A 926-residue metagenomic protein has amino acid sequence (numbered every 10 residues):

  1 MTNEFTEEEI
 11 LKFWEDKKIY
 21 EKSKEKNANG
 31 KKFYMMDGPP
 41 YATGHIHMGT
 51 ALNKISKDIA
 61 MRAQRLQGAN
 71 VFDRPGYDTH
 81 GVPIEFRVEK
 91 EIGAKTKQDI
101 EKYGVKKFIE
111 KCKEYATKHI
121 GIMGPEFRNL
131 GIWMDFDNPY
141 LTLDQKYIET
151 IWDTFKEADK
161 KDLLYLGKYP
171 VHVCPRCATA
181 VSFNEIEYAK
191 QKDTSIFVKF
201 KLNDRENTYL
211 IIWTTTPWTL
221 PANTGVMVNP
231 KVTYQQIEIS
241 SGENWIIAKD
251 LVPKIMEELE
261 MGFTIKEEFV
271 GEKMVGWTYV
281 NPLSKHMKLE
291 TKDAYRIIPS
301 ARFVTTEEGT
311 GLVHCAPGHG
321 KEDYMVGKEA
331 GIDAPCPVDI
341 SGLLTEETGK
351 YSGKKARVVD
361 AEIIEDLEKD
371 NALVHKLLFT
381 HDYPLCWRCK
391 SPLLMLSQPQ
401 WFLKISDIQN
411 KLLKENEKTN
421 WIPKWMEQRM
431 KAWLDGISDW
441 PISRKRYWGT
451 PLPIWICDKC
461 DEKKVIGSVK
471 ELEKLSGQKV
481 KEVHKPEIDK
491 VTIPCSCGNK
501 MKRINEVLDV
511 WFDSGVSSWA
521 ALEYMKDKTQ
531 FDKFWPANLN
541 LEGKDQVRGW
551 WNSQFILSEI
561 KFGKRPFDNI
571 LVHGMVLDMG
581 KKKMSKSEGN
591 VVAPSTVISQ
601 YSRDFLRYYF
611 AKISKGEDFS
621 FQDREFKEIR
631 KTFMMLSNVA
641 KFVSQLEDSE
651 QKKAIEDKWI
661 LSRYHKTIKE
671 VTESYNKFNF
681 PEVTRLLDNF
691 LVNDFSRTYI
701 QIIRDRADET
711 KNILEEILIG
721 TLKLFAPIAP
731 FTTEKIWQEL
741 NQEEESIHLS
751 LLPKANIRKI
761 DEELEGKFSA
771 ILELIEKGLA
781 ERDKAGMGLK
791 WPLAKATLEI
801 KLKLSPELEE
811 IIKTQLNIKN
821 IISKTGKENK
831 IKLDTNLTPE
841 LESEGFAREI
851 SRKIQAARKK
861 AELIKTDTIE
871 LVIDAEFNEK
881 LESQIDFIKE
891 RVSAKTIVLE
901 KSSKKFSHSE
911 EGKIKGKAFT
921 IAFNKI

Functional and structural regions predicted by a protein language model:
M1-S241, A316-E329, D333-T348, A372-L412 (+8 more regions): N-terminal, positively charged nucleic-acid-binding surface of large information/translation enzymes
E7-K12, W133, Q145-V338, L412-S443 (+6 more regions): NTP-handling and nucleic-acid-processing catalytic cores
D78, Y169-V171, P175, V181-E187 (+4 more regions): Acidic, turn-prone loop/beta-hairpin segments
G124-F127, T150, R388, W440 (+3 more regions): Core structural elements
C174, C386, C457, T492-C495: Short cysteine-rich clusters marking metal-coordination/redox-active sites
A189, C315-G318, R357, K502-E506 (+7 more regions): Conserved phosphate-binding loops in nucleotide/dinucleotide-binding enzymes
T345, L385-C389, G543, M575-G580 (+3 more regions): Catalytic adenosine-cofactor/nucleotide-binding cores of aminoacyl-tRNA synthetases and other
K627, L740-I926: C-terminal low-complexity, glycine/proline- and small-hydrophobic-enriched intrinsically disordered tails that act as
